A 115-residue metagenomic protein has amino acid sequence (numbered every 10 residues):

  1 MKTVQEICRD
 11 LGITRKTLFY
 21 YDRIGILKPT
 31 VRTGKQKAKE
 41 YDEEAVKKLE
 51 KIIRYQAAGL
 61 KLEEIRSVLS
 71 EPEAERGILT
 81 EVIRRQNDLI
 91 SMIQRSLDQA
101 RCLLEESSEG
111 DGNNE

Functional and structural regions predicted by a protein language model:
M1-E63: Basic helix-turn-helix/winged-helix DNA-binding cores and closely related short helical interaction motifs
I53, I65-E115: Short, charged amphipathic alpha-helical surface segments
